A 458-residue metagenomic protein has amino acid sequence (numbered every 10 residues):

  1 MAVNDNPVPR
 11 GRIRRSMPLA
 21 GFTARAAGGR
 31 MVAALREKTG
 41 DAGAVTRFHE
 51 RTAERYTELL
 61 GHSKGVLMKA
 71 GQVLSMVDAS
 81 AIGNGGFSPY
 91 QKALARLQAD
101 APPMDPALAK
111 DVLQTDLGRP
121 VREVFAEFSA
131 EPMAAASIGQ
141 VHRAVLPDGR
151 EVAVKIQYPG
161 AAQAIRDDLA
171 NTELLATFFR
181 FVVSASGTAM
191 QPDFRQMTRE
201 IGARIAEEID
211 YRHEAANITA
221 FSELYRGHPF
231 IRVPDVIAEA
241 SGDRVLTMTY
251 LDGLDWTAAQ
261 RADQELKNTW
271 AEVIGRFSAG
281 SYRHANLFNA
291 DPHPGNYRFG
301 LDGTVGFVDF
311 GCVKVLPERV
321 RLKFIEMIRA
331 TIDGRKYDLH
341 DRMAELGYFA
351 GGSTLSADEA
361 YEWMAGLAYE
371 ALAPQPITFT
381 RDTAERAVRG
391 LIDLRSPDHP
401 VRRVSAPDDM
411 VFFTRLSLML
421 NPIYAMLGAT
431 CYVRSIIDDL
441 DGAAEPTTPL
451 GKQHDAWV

Functional and structural regions predicted by a protein language model:
M1-A279, N286, G300-T304, F310-E318 (+2 more regions): Broad phosphate/nucleotide-binding scaffolds in NTP-utilizing and phosphate-metabolizing enzymes
H284-P294: Catalytic-loop of the protein kinase fold
G295-F299: Hydrophobic residue at the +6 position relative to the catalytic HRD Asp in the kinase catalytic loop
F324-E326: Short amphipathic alpha-helical recognition elements used for nucleic-acid or partner binding across transcription
G334-R335: Short helix-adjacent coil turns
